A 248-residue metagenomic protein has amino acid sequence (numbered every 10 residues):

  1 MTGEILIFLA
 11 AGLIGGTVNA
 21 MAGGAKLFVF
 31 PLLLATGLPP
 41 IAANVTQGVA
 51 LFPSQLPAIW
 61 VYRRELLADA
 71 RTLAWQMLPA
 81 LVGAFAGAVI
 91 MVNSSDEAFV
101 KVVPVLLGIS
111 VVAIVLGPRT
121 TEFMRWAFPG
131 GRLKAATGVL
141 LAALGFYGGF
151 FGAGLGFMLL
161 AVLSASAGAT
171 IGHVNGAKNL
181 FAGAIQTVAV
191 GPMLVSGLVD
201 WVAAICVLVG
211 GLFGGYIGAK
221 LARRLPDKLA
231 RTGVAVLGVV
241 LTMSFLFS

Functional and structural regions predicted by a protein language model:
M1-G37, R125-N175, A182, I205: Selected transmembrane alpha-helices and immediately adjacent juxtamembrane segments of polytopic inner-membrane
I5, G48, V103-L107, V111 (+3 more regions): Residues within membrane-spanning alpha-helices of integral membrane proteins, especially the hydrophobic core/packing
K26-L38, L81-V92, Y147, Q186-G191 (+1 more regions): Membrane-embedded alpha-helical segments in integral membrane proteins
L38-G48, L67-W75, G168-N179: Membrane-interface alpha-helices at helix entry/exit sites of multi-pass transporters
V45-A98, V102-V105, Q186-G233: Selective hydrophobic functional segments
P57-L67, V105-P129, T242-S248: Transmembrane helix exit motif
A86-G87, L141-F151, A189-G197, A204 (+1 more regions): Hydrophobic alpha-helical transmembrane segments in multi-pass integral membrane proteins
